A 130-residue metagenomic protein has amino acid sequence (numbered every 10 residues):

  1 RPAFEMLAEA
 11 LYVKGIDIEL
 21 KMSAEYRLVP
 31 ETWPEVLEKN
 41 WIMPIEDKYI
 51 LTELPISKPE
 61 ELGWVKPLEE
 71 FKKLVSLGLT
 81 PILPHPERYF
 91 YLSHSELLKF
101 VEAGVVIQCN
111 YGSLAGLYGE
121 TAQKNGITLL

Functional and structural regions predicted by a protein language model:
P2-Q108: Extended substrate/RNA-proximal surfaces in nucleic-acid metabolism proteins
S93-F100, Y118-T128: Histidine/acidic-residue-rich catalytic or RNA/ligand-binding cores of hydrolases and nuclease-related proteins
V106-Y118: His/Asp/Glu-enriched short active-site or ligand-binding loop at hydrolase and phosphoryl-transfer sites
I107, I127-L130: Conserved short secondary-structure transition element at the edge of the structured enzyme core that lines
